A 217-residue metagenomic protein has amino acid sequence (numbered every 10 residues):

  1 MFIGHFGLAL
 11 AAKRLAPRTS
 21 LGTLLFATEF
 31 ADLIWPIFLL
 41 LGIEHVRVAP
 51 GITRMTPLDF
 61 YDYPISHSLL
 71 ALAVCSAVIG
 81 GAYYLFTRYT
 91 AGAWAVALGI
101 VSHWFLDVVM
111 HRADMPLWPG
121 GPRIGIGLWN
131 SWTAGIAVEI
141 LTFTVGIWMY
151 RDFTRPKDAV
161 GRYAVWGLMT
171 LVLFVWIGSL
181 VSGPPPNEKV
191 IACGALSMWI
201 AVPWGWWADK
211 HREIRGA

Functional and structural regions predicted by a protein language model:
M1-A217: N-terminal membrane-targeting hydrophobic helices
